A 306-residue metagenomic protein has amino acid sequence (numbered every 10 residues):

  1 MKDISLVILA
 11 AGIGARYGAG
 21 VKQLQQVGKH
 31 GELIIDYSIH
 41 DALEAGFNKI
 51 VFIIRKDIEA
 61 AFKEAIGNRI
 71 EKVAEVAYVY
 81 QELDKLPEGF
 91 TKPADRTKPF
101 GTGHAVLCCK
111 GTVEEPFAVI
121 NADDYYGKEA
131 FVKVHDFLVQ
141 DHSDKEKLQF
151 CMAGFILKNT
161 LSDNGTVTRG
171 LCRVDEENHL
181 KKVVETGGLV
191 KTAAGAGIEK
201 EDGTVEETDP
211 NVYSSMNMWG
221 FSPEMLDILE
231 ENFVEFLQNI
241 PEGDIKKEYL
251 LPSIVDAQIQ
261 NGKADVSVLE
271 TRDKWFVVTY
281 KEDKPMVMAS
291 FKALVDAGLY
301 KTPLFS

Functional and structural regions predicted by a protein language model:
M1-I8, E32-V119, Y126-F131, Q140 (+1 more regions): Conserved N-terminal catalytic core of the sugar/cofactor nucleotidyltransferase
K2-K29, A45: Glycine-rich N-terminal loop/short-helix segment of MobA-like nucleotidyltransferase
A10, G28, I54, N121 (+1 more regions): Short beta-strand/turn micro-motifs composed of small residues that flank or help shape donor/cofactor-binding pockets
I13, D123-D124, L157: Active-site metal-binding loops of divalent metal-dependent hydrolases
L83-E88, K158-T160, L189-K191, W275-F276: A short acidic, often aromatic-flanked loop/helix-cap motif at beta-alpha or helix-coil junctions that lines enzyme
E88-P99, G165-G170, E282-M286: Short, surface-exposed amphipathic charged segments that create phosphate/polyanion-binding patches used for binding
K128-M216: Conserved core of the sugar-phosphate nucleotidyltransferase
V174-E176, V183-S306: Conserved alpha/beta core of the MobA/IspD/sugar-nucleotide pyrophosphorylase nucleotidyltransferase superfamily
